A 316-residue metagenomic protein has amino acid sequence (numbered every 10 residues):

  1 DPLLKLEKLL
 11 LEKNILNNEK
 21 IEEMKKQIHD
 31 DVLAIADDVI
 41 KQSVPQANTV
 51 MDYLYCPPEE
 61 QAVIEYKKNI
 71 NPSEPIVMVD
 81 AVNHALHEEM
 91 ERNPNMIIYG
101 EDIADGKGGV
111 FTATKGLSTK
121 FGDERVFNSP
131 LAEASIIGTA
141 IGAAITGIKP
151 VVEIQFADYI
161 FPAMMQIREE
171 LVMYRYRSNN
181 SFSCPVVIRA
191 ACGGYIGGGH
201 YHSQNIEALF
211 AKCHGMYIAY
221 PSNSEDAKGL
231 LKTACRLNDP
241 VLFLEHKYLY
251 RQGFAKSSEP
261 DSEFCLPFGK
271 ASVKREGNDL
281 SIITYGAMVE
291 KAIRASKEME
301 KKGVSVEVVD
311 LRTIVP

Functional and structural regions predicted by a protein language model:
D1-Q46: Active-site or pore-adjacent capping/gating segments
L6, V39, I98, A140 (+3 more regions): Hydrophobic, well-ordered secondary-structure elements that form the walls of internal hydrophobic environments
N17-E22, Q42-V50, S181-S183, G303-L311: Flexible, glycine/charged-enriched surface loops at secondary-structure junctions
M51-L244, Y248-L249: Thiamine diphosphate
A81-E89, G229-P240, L249-K302: Glycine-/acidic-rich phosphate or pyrophosphate-binding loops and their flanking alpha/beta elements
G116-D123, L209-K212, K291-V309: Short helix-loop-beta junction
L131, V309-P316: Short beta->alpha junction loops
L244, I283-T284, E307-L311: Short, conserved beta-strand edge motifs with alternating hydrophobic and charged residues
